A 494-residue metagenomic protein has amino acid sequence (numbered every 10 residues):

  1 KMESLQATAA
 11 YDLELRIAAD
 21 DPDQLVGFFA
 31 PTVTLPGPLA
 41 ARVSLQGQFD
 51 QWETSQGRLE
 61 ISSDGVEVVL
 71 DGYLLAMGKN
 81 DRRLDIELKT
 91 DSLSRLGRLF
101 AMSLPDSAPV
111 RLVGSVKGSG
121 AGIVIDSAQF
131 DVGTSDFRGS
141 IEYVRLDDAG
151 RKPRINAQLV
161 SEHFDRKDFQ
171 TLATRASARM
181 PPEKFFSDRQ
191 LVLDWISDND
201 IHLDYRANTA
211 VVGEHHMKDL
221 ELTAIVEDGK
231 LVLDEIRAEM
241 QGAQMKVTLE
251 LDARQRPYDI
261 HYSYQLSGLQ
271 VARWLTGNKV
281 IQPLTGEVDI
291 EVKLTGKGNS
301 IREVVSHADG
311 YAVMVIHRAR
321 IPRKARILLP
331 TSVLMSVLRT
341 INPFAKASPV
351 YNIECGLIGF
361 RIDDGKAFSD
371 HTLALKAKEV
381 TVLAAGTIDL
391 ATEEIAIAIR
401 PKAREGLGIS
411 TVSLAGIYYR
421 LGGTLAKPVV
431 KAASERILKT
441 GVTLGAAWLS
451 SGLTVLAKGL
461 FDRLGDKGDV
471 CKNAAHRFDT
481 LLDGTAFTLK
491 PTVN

Functional and structural regions predicted by a protein language model:
K1, F28-P31, L39-Y73, D91 (+6 more regions): Solvent-exposed beta-strand/coil patches in large extracellular/periplasmic or lumenal scaffold regions
S4-L5, T32, D147-D148, I281 (+2 more regions): Short proline/glycine-enriched turn/loop segments at secondary-structure junctions
A9-D12, D81, Y143-V144, K152-I155 (+3 more regions): Short "repeat-start/strand-capping" segments in structured domains, especially the N-termini of parallel beta-helix
Q24-V26, R95-G97, F137, R166-Q170 (+4 more regions): Outer-membrane beta-barrel proteins
A149-F169, R302-V304: Flexible beta-edge/linker motif
M314, I437-L438: Extended amphipathic ligand-handling, pore-lining, and cofactor/metal-binding catalytic surfaces
I399-A403, V412-R420: Soluble, non-transmembrane catalytic domains of enzymes that act on hydrophobic metabolites at membranes
T440-R463: Short hydrophobic membrane-inserting alpha-helices and related fusion/pore-forming segments
